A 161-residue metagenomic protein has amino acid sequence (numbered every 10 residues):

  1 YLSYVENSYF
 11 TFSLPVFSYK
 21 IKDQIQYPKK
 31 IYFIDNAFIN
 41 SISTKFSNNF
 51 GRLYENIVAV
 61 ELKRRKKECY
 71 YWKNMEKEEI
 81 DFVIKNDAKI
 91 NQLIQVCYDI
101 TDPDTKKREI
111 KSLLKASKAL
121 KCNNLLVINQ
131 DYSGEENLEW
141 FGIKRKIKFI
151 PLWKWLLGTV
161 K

Functional and structural regions predicted by a protein language model:
Y1-I90, Y98: Accessory nucleic acid-recognition modules appended to NTPase machines
Y32-F33, I94, F149-I150: Short hydrophobic-aromatic micro-motifs
S43-K45, Q95, T105-K106, L138-E139 (+1 more regions): Short conserved micro-motifs at the rims of enzyme active sites and ligand-binding pockets
E68, N124, K146-K148: Conserved beta-strand segments of alpha/beta enzyme cores
N91-Q92, N124: Structural motif
C97-T101, W153-L156: Short, acidic/turn-prone active-site loops that include or flank metal/cofactor- and phosphate-binding residues
Y98-I143: Catalytic cores of nucleic-acid endonucleases
D131-K161: Domain-level recognition of nuclease-like catalytic cores that cleave nucleotide substrates
